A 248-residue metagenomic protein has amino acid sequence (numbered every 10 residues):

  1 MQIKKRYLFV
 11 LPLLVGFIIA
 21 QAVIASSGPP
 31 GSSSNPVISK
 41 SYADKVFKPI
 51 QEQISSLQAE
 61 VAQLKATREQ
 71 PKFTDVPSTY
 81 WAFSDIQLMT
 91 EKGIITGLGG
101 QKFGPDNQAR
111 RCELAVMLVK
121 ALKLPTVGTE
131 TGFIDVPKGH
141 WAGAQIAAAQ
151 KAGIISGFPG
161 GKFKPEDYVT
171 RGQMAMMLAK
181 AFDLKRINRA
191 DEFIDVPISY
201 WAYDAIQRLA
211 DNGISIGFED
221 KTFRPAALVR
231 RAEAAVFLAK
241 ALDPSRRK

Functional and structural regions predicted by a protein language model:
Q2-S26: Sec-dependent N-terminal signal peptides of Gram-positive bacterial secreted proteins and lipoproteins
R6, G93, G153, G213: Phosphate/pyrophosphate-binding loop motifs in nucleotide- or prenyl diphosphate-using proteins
Q21-S41, K45-F83, T96-A144, I154-G172 (+3 more regions): Feature responds to low-complexity, polar/acidic, surface-exposed segments characteristic of secreted/exported proteins
D85-K92, A147: Short, compositionally biased
T90, K120, Q150-K151, K180 (+1 more regions): Short polybasic/polar patches that bind polyanions
R231: N-terminal Rossmann-fold NAD(P) dinucleotide-binding loop
